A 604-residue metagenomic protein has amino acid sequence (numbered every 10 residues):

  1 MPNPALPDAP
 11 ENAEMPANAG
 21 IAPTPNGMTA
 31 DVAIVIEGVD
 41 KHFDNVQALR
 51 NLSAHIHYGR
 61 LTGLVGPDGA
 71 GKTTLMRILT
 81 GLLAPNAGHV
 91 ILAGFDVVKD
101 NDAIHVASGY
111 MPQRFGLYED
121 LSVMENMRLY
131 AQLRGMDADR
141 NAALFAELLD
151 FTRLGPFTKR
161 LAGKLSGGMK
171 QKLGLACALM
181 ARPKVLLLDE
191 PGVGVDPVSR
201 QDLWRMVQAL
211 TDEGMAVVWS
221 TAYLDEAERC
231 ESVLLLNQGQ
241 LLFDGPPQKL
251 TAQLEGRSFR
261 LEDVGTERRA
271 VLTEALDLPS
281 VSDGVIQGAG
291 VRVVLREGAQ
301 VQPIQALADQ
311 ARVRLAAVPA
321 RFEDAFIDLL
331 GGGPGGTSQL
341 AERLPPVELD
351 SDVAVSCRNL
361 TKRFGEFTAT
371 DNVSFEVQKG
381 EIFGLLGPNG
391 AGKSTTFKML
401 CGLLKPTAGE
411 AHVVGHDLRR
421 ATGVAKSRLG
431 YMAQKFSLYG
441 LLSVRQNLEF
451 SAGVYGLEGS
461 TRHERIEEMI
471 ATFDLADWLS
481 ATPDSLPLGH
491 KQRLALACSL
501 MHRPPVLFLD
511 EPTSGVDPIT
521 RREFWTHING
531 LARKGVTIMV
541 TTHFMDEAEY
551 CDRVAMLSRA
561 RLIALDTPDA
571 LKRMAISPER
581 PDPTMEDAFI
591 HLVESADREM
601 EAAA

Functional and structural regions predicted by a protein language model:
G88-D96, I104, G409-D417, V424-A425: Conserved ABC transporter NBD signature motif
R128, Q132, D139-F157, E449 (+2 more regions): Conserved ABC ATPase "signature" region
L175, L496, F524: Hydrophobic anchor residue at the start of the ABC signature
L186-E190, L507-D510: Catalytic Walker B motif of ABC-type/P-loop ATPase nucleotide-binding domains
